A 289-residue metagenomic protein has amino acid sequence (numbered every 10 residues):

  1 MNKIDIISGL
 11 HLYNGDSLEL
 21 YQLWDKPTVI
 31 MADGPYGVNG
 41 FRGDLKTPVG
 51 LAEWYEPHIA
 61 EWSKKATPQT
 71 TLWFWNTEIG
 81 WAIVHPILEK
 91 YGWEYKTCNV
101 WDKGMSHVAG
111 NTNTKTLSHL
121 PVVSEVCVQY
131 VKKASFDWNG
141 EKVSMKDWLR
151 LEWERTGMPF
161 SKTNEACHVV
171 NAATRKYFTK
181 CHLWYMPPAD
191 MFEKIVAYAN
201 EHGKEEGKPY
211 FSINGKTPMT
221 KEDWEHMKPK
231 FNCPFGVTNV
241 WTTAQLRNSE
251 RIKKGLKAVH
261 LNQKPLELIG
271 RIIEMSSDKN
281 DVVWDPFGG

Functional and structural regions predicted by a protein language model:
K3-G288: Core catalytic lobe of class I
